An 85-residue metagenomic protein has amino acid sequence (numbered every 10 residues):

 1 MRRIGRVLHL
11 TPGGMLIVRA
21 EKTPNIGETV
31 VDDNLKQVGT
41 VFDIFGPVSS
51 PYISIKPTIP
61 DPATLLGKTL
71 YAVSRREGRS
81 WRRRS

Functional and structural regions predicted by a protein language model:
M1-S85: Peripheral interaction segments used for macromolecular assembly
